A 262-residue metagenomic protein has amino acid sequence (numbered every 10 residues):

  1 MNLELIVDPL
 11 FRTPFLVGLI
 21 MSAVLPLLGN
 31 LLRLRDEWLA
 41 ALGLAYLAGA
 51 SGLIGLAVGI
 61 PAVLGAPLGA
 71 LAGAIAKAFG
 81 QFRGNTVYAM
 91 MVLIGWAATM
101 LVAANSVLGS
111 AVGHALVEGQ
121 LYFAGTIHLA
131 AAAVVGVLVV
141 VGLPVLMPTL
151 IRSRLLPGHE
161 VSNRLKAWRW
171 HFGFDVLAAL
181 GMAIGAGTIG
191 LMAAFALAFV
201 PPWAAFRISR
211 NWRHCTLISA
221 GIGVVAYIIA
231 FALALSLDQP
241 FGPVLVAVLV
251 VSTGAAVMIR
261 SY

Functional and structural regions predicted by a protein language model:
M1-S22: Membrane-interfacial amphipathic/re-entrant helices at transmembrane-helix boundaries
N2-I6, H114-Y122, I222-I259: C-terminal binding/interaction regions
F11-R12, V87-P148: Transmembrane helix-bundle core of multi-pass membrane transporters and related energy-transducing complexes
P14-V17, P61-L68, N85-A89, A133 (+2 more regions): Loop-to-transmembrane alpha-helix initiation sites
L27-G109, A205-L217, A234-L237, R260-Y262: Short loop segments and helix-boundary regions at transmembrane helix junctions of multi-pass inner-membrane proteins
A45-A57, M91-A103, F123-A124, A167-A179 (+2 more regions): Small-residue-rich segments of transmembrane alpha-helices in multi-pass membrane proteins, especially helix faces
V141-F174: Membrane-helix/interface signature in polytopic inner-membrane proteins
A194-P243: Transmembrane alpha-helical segments in multi-pass inner-membrane proteins
